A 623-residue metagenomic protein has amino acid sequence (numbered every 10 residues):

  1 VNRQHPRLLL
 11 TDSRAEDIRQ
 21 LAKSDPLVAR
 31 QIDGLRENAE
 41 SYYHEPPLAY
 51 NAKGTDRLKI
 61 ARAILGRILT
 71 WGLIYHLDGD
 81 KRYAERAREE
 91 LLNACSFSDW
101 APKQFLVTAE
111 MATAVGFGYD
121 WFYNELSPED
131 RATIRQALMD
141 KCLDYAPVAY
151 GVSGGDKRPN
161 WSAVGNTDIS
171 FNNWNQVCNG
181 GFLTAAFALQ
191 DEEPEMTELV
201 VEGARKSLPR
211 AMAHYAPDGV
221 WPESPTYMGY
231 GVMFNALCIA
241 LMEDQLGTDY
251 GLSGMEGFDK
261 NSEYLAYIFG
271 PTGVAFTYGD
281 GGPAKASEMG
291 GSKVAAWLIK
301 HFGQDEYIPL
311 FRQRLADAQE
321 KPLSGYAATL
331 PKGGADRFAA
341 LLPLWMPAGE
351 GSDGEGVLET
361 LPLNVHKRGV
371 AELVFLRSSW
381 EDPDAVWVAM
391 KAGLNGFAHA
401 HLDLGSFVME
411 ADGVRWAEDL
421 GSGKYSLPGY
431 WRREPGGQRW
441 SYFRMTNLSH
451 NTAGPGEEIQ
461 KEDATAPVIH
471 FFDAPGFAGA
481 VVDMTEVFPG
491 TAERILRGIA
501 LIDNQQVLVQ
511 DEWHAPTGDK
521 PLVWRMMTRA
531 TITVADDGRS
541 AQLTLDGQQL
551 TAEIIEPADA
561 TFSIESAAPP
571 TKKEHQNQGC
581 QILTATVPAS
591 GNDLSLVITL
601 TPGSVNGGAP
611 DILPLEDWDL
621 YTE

Functional and structural regions predicted by a protein language model:
V1-A52: Low-complexity, Ser/Thr/Pro/Gly-enriched N-terminal "stalk/linker" regions
H5-S24, L65-K81, N93-A101, M111-E129 (+7 more regions): Well-ordered alpha-helical scaffold segments within catalytic/enzyme domains
R7, E45-I64, S96-A109, Y150-V177 (+5 more regions): Solvent-exposed loop and edge beta-strand segments that line ligand/cofactor-binding and catalytic clefts
P26, L35-P46, E85-P102, T133-G165 (+4 more regions): Long, well-ordered core segments of solenoidal/helical folds
A52-T55, G116-T226, L237, E243 (+1 more regions): Active-site lining segments of carbohydrate-active enzymes
A63, V107, F171-C178, M196 (+8 more regions): Secondary-structure capping and boundary motifs in well-ordered enzyme cores
W161-A163, L189, Y227-W416, H470-F477 (+4 more regions): Carbohydrate-active enzyme catalytic cores, enriched for enzymes that act on polyanionic acidic polysaccharides
G281, G325-L330, L427-E623: CBM-like, beta-strand-rich accessory domains located in the C-terminal region of large, secreted polysaccharide-active
